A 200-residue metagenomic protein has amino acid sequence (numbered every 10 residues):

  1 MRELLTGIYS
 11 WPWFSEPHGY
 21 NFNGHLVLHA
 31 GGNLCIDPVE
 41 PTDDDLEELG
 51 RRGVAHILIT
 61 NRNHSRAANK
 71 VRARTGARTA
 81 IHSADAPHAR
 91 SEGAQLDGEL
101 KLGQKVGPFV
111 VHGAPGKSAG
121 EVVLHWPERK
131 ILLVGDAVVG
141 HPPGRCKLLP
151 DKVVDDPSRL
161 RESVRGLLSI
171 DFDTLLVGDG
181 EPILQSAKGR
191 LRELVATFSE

Functional and structural regions predicted by a protein language model:
M1, F22-G24, D97-G103, E121 (+1 more regions): Short, acidic/polar N-cap/turn motifs at the starts of alpha helices
M1-W13, A67, T75: A short, flexible N-terminal coil/short beta segment enriched in small residues
T6-S10, S15-G19, G32-C35, P41 (+2 more regions): Metallo-beta-lactamase
E40-G107: Active-site HxH/HxHxD metal-binding segment of metal-dependent hydrolases
Q95-W126: Internal catalytic-core helix/loop-beta-alpha segment that presents or stabilizes conserved functional determinants
